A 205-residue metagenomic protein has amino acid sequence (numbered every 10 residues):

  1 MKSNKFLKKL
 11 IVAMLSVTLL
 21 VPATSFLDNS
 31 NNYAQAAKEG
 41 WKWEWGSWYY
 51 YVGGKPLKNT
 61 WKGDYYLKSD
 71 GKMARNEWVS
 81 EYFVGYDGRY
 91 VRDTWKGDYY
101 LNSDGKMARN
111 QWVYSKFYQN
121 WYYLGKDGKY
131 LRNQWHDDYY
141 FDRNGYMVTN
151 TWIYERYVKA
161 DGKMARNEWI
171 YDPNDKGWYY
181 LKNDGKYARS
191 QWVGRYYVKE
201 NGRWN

Functional and structural regions predicted by a protein language model:
K2-N205: Extracellular adhesion/carbohydrate-binding repeat motifs centered on closely spaced tryptophans
